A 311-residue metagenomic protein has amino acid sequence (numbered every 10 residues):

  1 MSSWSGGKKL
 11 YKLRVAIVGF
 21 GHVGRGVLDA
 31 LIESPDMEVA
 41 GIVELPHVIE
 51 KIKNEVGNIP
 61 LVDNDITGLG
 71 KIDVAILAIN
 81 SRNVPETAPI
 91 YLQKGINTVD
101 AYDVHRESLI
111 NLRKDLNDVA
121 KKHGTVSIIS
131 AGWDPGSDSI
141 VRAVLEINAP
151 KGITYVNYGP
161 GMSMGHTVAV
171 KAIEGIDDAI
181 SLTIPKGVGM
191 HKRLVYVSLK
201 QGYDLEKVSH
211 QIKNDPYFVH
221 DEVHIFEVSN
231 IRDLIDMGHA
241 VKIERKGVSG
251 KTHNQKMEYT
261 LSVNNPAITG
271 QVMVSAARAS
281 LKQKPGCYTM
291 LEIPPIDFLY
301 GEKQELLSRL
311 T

Functional and structural regions predicted by a protein language model:
R14, R25-G26, E33-I66, G161-R278: C-terminal substrate-binding/catalytic lobe of Rossmann-fold NAD(P)-dependent oxidoreductases
V15-I17, L77: Hydrophobic Val/Ile/Leu positions in short beta-strands of Rossmann-like dinucleotide-binding domains
F20-G21: Glycine-rich Rossmann-fold phosphate-binding loop(s) that bind the pyrophosphate of adenine dinucleotide cofactors
D65, L69-V74, S81-D103: Rossmann-fold NAD(P) dinucleotide-binding segment
D100, S127-A131, N157, S181: General beta-strand structural signal in soluble alpha/beta enzymes
D103-S127: Rossmann-fold NAD(P)-binding glycine/threonine-rich loop
N117, S137-I153, K171-A179, Y217-F218 (+1 more regions): Oxidoreductase and adenylate-handling cofactor-binding alpha/beta cores
K256-T311: NAD(P)-dependent Rossmann-like dehydrogenase/reductase catalytic/cofactor-binding core
